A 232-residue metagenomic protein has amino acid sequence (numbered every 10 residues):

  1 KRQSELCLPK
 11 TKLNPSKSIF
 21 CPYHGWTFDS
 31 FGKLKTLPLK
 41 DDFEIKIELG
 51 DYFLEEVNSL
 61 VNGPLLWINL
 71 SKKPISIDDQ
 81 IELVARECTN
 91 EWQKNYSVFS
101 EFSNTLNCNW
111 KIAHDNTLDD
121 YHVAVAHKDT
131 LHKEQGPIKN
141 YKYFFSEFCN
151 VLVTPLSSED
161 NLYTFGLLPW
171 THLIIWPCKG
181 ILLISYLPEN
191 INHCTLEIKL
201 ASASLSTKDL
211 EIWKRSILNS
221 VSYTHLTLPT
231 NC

Functional and structural regions predicted by a protein language model:
K1-K72, D79: Rieske [2Fe-2S] iron-sulfur-binding domain
N58-V61, L65-L226, C232: C-terminal catalytic domain of Rieske-type non-heme iron oxygenases
